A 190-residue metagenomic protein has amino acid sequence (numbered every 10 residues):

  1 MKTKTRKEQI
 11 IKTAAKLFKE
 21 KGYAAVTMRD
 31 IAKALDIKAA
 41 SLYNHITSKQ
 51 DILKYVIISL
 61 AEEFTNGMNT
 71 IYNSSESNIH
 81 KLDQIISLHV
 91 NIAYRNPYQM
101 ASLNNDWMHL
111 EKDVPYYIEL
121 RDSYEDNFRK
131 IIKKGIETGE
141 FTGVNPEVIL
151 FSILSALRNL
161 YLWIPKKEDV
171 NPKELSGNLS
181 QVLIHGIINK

Functional and structural regions predicted by a protein language model:
M1-T5: N-terminal intrinsically disordered/low-complexity leader segments
R6-Q9, L17-D51, Y55: Helix-turn-helix
I10-F18, H89, L183: Short hydrophobic clusters on alpha-helical segments that form packing/core surfaces in small helical domains
E20-A24, S74-S75, N96, T138-G139: Short coil/turn segments at alpha/beta junctions that flank glycine-rich nucleotide-binding fingerprints
Y55, N69-R95, L150-I153, S176: Hydrophobic alpha-helical connector segments
E62-T65, N69, D113-T138, E147-F151 (+1 more regions): Amphipathic alpha-helical packing segments from all-alpha helical-bundle domains
N91, D126-E137, S155-A156, K166-K190: C-terminal peripheral helix-coil segments that are non-catalytic and often amphipathic
A93-K112, L162: Amphipathic alpha-helical segments used for helix-helix packing
